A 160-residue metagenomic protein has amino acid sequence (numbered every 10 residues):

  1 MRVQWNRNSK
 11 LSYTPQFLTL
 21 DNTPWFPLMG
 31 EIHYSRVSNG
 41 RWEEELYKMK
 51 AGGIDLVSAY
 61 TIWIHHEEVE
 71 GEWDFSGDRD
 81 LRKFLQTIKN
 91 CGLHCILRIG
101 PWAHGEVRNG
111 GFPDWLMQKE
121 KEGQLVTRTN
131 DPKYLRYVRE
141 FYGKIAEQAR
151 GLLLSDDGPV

Functional and structural regions predicted by a protein language model:
M1-L56: N-terminal carbohydrate-binding accessory modules
R7, Q86, N90-R98, A103-V160: Active-site region of glycoside hydrolase catalytic domains
S9, F17, W25-F26, W42 (+4 more regions): Aromatic-residue detector
T19-T23, V57-I62, Q118-Q124: Short amphipathic alpha-helical segments, especially helix-boundary/capping motifs
P27-N39, I62-D80, K121-E140: The substrate-binding groove and active-site-proximal loops of carbohydrate-active enzymes, especially glycoside
W42-L116: Aromatic-lined substrate-binding rim segments of carbohydrate-active enzymes
